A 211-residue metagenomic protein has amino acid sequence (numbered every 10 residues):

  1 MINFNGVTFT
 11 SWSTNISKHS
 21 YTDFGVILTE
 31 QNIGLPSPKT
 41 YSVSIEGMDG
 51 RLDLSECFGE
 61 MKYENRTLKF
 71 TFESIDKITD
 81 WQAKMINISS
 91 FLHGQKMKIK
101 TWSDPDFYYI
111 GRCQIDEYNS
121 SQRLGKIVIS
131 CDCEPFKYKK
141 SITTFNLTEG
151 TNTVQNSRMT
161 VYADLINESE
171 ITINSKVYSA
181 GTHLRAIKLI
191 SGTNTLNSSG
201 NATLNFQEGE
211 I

Functional and structural regions predicted by a protein language model:
M1-I211: Extracellular/virion structural assembly segments
